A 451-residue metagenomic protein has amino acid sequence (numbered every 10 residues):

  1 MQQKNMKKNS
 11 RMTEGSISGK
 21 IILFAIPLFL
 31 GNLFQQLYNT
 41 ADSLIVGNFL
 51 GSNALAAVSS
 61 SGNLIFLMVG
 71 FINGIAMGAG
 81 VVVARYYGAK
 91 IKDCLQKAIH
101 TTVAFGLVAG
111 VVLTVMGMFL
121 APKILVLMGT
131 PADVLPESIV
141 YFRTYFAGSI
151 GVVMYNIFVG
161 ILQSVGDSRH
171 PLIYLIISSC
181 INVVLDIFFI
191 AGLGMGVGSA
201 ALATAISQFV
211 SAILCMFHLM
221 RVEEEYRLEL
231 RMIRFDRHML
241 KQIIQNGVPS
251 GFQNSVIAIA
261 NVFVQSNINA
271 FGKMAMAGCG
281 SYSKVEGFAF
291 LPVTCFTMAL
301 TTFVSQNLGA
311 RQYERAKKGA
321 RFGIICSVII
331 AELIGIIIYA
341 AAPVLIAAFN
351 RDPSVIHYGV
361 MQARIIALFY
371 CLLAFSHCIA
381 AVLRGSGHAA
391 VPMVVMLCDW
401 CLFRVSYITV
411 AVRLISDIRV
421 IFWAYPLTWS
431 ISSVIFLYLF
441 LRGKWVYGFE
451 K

Functional and structural regions predicted by a protein language model:
M1-A25, V83-I150, G192-V248, V304-F369 (+1 more regions): Short alpha-helical transmembrane segments in multi-pass integral membrane proteins
E14, S18-L37, A41, L64-F71 (+7 more regions): Residue-level signal for short hydrophobic patches within transmembrane helices of multi-pass membrane transporters
L23-D42, T144, Y155, S178 (+4 more regions): Transmembrane helical elements of multi-pass membrane transporters/channels
L28, N32, L44, N48 (+16 more regions): Transmembrane alpha-helix boundary and packing residues in multipass membrane permease domains and related
L33, L37-A56, L125-A132, F188-M195 (+4 more regions): Helix-terminus/linker motif at the lipid-water interface of multi-pass membrane proteins
S52-N63, S138-F142, A201, K273-F288 (+2 more regions): Small-residue hotspots at the loop-to-helix junctions and early N-terminal turns of transmembrane alpha-helices
L55-V115, V152-P171, Q265, C279-A342 (+2 more regions): Small-residue-rich hydrophobic transmembrane alpha-helices
A76, T144-Q163, P171-S179, A200-I213 (+4 more regions): Short runs within selected transmembrane alpha-helices of multi-pass transporters and secretion channels
